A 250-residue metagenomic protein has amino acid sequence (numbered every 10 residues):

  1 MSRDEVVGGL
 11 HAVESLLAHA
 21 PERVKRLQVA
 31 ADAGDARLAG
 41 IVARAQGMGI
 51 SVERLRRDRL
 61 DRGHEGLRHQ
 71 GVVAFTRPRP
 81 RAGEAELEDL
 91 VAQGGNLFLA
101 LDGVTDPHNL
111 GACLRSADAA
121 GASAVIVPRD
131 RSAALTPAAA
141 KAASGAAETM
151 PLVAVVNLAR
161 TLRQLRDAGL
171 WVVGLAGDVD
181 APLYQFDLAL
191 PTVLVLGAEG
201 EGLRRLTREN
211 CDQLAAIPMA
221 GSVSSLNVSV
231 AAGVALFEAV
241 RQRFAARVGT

Functional and structural regions predicted by a protein language model:
M1-D89: N-terminal positively charged helical leader segments and presequences
G9, N109, A117, V172 (+3 more regions): Conserved RecA-like P-loop NTPase ATPase core
E14, A119, A138-A146, R205-T250: Structured adenosyl-cofactor binding patch, chiefly the S-adenosyl-L-methionine
S15-E22, V29, L38, I50 (+1 more regions): RNA substrate-binding interface of SAM-dependent RNA methyltransferases
D58-G63, P80-A82, L158-L162, A181 (+1 more regions): A short acidic, often aromatic-flanked loop/helix-cap motif at beta-alpha or helix-coil junctions that lines enzyme
Q70-V73, K141-A146, A189-V193: Short, hinge-like loop/turn segments at secondary-structure boundaries
V91-A100, D212-A220: Glycine/charged-rich beta-loop-alpha catalytic/anionic-binding loops adjacent to active sites
V173-N227: Active-site/ligand-binding-proximal alpha/beta "capping" segment
